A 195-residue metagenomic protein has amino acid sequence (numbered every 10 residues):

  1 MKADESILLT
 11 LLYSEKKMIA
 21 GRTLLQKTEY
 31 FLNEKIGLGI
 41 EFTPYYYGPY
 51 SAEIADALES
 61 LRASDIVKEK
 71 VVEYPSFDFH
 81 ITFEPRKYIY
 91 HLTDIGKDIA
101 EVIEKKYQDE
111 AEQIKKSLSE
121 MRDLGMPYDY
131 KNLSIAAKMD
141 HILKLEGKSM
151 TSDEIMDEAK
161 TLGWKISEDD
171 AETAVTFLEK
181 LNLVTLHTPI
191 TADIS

Functional and structural regions predicted by a protein language model:
M1-S195: Domain-edge interaction signal
